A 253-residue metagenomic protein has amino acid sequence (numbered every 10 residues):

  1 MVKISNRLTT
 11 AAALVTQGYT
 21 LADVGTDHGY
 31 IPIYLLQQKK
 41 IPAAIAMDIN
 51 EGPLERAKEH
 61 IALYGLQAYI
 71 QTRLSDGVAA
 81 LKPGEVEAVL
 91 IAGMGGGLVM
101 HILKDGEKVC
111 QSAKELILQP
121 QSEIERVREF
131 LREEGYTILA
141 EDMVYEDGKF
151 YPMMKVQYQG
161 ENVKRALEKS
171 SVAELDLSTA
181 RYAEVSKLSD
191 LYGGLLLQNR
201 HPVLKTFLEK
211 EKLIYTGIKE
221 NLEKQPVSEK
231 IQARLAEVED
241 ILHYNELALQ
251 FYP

Functional and structural regions predicted by a protein language model:
V2-G18: Conserved alpha-helix/loop element of class I SAM-dependent methyltransferases that forms part of the SAM/SAH-binding
G18-D27: Conserved class I S-adenosyl-L-methionine
G29, I33: Glycine-rich SAM-binding Motif I of class I
A43-D48: Conserved SAM-binding motif I beta-strand of class I
E51, E55-G84: S-adenosyl-L-methionine
E85-G93: Short SAM/SAH-binding signature in class I
G106-Q157: C-terminal substrate-binding/active-site "lid" region of AdoMet-derived donor-dependent transferases
L167-P253: An accessory alpha-helical subdomain
